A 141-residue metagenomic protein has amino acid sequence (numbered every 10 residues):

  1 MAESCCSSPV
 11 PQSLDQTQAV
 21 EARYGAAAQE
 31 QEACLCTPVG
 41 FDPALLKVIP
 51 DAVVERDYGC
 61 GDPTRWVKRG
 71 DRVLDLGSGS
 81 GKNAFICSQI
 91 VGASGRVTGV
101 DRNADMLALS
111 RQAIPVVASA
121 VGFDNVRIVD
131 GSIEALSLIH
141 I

Functional and structural regions predicted by a protein language model:
A2-V39: N-terminal auxiliary segments of SAM/dcSAM-dependent transferases
Q12-D15, A19, F41-P50, V73 (+4 more regions): Short terminal (N- or C-terminal) low-complexity/amphipathic segments
D15, A19, D62, K82 (+1 more regions): Conserved active-site and cofactor/substrate-binding residues in soluble primary-metabolism enzymes
Q18, A22, A26, R65 (+2 more regions): Replace "anionic and nucleotidyl ligands
A27-Q31, A52, G79: Generic N-terminal helix/loop capping motif
C36-R72, I86, I90: Conserved alpha-helix/loop element of class I SAM-dependent methyltransferases that forms part of the SAM/SAH-binding
R72-S80, A84-A135: Class I SAM-dependent methyltransferase SAM/SAH-binding core
I139-I141: Conserved small/polar residues in nucleotide/adenosyl-binding loops
